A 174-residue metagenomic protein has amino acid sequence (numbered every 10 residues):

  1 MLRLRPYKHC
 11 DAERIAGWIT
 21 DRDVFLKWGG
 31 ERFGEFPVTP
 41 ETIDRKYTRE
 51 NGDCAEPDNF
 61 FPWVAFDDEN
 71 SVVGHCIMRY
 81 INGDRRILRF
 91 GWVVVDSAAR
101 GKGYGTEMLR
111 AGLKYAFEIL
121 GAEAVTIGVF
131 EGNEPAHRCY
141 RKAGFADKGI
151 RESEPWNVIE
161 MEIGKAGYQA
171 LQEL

Functional and structural regions predicted by a protein language model:
M1-R3: Extreme N-terminal starter segment of soluble prokaryotic enzymes
R5, K102, V125-T126: A generic secondary-structure micro-motif detector that highlights 1-2 residue hydrophobic/ambivalent hotspots embedded
P6-C10, G17-R100, Y115, I119 (+2 more regions): Acetyl-CoA-dependent GNAT
V73, R85, G103, P135 (+1 more regions): Residues that form or flank phosphate/diphosphate-binding pockets in enzymes that use nucleotide phosphates
G74, G91, G101-G105, G144 (+1 more regions): Glycine-centered flexibility sites
L88, E123-E134, K142-A146, I150-L174: C-terminal "cap" of GNAT-fold acetyltransferases
V95, G101-Y115, R138-K142: Conserved acetyl-CoA-binding loop-helix of GNAT-fold acetyltransferases
